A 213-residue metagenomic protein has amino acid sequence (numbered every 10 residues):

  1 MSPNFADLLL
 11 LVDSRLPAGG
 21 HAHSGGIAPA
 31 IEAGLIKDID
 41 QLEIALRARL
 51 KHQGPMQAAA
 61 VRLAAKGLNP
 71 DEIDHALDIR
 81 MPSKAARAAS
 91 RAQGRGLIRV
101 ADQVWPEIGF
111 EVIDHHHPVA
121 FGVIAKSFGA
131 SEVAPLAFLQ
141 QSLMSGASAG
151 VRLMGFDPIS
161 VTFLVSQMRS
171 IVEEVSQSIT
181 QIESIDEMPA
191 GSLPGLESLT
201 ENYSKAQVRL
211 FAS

Functional and structural regions predicted by a protein language model:
M1-S213: Metal- and O2-centered redox machinery and metal/ROS homeostasis
